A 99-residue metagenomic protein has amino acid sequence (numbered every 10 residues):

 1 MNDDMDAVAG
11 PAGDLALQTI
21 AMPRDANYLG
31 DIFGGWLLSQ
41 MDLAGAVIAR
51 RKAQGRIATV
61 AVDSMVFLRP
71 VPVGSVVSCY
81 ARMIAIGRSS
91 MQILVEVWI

Functional and structural regions predicted by a protein language model:
M1-I99: Terminal targeting signals and extreme-terminal segments of soluble enzymes
